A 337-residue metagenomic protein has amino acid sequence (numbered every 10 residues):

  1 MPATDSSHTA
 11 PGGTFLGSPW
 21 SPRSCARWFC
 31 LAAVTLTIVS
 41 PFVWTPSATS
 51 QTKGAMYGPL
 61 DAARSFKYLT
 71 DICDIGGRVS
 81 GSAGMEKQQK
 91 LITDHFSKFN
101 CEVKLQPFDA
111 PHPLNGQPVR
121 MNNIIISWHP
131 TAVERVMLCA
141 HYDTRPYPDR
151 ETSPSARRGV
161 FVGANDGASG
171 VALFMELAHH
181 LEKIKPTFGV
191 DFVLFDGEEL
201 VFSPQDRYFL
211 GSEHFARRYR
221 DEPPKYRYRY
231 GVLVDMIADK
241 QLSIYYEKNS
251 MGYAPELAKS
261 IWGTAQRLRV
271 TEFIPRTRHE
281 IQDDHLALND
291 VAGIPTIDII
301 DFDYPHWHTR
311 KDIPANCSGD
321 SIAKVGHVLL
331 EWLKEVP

Functional and structural regions predicted by a protein language model:
P2-T4, P41-T52: Signal peptide processing junction and immediate N-terminal pro/mature segment of secreted/exported proteins
C30-P41: Bacterial N-terminal signal peptides
K53-P59, C73-E86, P111-N115, A156-G167 (+5 more regions): Second-shell loop/turn segments in exported
R64-D74, K87, L91-K98, V103 (+10 more regions): Extracytoplasmic/secreted proteins, especially bacterial periplasmic and envelope-associated proteins
Y68-T131: A non-catalytic alpha/beta surface segment that caps or lines the substrate-entry region of metallo-dependent hydrolase
R78-S80, D109-P111, P130-A132, Y142-P146 (+5 more regions): Solvent-exposed loop/turn segments at secondary-structure junctions within structured extracellular/periplasmic domains
P107, Y230, I237-P337: Active-site-adjacent substrate-binding region of metalloamidase/peptidase-like peptide-processing proteins
R158-E256, S260, T277-E280, D284-H285: Acidic/histidine-rich catalytic neighborhood of metal-dependent amide-processing enzymes
